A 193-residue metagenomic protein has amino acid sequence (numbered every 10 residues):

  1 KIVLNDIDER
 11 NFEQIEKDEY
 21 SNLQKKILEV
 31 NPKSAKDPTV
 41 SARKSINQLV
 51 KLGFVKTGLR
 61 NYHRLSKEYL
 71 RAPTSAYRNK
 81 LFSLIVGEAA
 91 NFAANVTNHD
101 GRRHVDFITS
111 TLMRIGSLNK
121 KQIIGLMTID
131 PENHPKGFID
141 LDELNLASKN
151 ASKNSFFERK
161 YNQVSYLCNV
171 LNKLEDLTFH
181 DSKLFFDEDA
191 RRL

Functional and structural regions predicted by a protein language model:
K1-L193: Donor-sugar nucleotide-binding helix/loop cap in glycosyltransferases
